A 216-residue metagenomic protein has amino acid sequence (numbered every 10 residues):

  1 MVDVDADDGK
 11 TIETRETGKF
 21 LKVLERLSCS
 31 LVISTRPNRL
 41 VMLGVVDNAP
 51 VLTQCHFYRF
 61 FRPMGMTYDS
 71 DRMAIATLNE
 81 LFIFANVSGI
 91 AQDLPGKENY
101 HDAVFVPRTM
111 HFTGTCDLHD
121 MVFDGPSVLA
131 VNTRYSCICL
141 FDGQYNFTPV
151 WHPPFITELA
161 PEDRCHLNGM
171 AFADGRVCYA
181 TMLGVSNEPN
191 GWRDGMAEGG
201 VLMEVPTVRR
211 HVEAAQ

Functional and structural regions predicted by a protein language model:
M1-Q216: Sequence-structural signature of mature extracellular/luminal beta-sheet repeat domains, prominently beta-propellers
